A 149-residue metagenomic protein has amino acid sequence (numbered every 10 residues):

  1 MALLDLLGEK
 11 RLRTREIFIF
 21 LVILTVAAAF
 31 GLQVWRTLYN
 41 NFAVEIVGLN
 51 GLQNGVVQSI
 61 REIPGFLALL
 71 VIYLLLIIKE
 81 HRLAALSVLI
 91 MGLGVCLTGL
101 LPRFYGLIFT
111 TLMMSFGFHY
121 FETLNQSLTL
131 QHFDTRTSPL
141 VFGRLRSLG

Functional and structural regions predicted by a protein language model:
G8-G65, M113: Helix-loop boundary and gating motifs at the non-cytosolic
V26, G94, Y105-F121: Hydrophobic core of transmembrane alpha-helices in multi-pass small-molecule transporters, especially MFS/SLC-type
G51-L52, T135-L145: Loop-to-transmembrane helix entry/capping segments in MFS-fold secondary transporters and related SLC/MFSD carriers
R61, L145-G149: Structural signature of transmembrane alpha-helices in multi-pass secondary transporters
L67-E80: Helix-to-loop junctions at the C-terminal end of transmembrane segments in multipass secondary transporters
H81-A85: Primarily marks hydrophobic transmembrane alpha-helices of the MFS/SLC 12-helix fold
L89-R103: C-terminal ends and interior cores of transmembrane alpha-helices in multi-pass membrane transporters/permeases
Y120-F133: Intracellular juxtamembrane helix-capping segments at the cytosolic ends of symmetry-related transmembrane helices
